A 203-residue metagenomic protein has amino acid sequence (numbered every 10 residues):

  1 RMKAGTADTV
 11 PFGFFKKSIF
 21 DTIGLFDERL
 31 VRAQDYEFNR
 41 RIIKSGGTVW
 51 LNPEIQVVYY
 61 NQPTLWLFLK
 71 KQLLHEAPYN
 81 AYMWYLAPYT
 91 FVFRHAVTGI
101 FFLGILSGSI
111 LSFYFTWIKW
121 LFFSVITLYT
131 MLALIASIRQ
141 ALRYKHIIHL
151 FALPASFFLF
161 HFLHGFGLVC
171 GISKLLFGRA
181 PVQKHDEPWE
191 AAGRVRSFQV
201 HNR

Functional and structural regions predicted by a protein language model:
R1-F12, D21, A81, L86: Short, flexible, basic/aromatic active-site loop/helix in glycosyltransferases
S18-T22, Q56: Short, well-ordered alpha-helical scaffold segment located in the soluble/lumenal catalytic or ligand-binding core
D21, R40, K44, L103: A cross-family signal for key residues in well-ordered alpha-helices that form functional helical elements
F26, V31, E37, R41-K44 (+3 more regions): Soluble, non-transmembrane catalytic domains of enzymes that act on hydrophobic metabolites at membranes
D27-F91: Catalytic donor/gating beta->alpha subdomain of glycosyltransferases that bind UDP-sugars
F91-G99: Select subsegments of transmembrane alpha-helices in polytopic membrane proteins, especially boundary-proximal
I100-F177: Membrane-embedded multi-pass helical conduit in multi-pass membrane proteins, especially envelope-biosynthetic
K174-R203: Short linear elements at protein peripheries
